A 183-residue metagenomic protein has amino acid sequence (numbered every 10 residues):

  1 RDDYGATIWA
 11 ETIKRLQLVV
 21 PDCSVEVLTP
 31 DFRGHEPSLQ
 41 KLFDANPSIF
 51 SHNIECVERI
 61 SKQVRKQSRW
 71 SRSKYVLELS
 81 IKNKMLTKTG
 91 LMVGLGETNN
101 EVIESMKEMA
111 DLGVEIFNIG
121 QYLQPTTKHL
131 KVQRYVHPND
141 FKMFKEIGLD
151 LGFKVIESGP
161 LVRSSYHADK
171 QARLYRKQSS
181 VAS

Functional and structural regions predicted by a protein language model:
R1-E78, K88, M92, I116-N118: Core AdoMet radical
E11-D22, R69-S183: Auxiliary Fe-S-binding modules of radical SAM enzymes
